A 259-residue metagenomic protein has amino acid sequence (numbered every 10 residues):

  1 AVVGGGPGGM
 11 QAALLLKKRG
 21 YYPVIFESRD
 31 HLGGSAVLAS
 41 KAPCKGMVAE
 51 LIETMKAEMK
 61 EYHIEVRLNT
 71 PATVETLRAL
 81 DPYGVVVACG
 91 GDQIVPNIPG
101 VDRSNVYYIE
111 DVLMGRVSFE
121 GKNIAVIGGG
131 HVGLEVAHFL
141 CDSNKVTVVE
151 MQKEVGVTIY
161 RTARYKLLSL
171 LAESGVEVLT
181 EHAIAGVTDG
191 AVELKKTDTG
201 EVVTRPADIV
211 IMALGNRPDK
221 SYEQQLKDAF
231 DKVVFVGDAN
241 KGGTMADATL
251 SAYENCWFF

Functional and structural regions predicted by a protein language model:
A1-S28, L32, R67-D81, C89-I159 (+1 more regions): Rossmann-like dinucleotide/flavin-binding elements
I25-Y62, H138-H182, N240: Rossmann-like dinucleotide-binding cores of NAD(P)H-dependent redox enzymes
V86: Phosphate/diphosphate-binding loops
D189-V192: Short, hydrophobic/aromatic-rich segments at coil-to-beta transitions
